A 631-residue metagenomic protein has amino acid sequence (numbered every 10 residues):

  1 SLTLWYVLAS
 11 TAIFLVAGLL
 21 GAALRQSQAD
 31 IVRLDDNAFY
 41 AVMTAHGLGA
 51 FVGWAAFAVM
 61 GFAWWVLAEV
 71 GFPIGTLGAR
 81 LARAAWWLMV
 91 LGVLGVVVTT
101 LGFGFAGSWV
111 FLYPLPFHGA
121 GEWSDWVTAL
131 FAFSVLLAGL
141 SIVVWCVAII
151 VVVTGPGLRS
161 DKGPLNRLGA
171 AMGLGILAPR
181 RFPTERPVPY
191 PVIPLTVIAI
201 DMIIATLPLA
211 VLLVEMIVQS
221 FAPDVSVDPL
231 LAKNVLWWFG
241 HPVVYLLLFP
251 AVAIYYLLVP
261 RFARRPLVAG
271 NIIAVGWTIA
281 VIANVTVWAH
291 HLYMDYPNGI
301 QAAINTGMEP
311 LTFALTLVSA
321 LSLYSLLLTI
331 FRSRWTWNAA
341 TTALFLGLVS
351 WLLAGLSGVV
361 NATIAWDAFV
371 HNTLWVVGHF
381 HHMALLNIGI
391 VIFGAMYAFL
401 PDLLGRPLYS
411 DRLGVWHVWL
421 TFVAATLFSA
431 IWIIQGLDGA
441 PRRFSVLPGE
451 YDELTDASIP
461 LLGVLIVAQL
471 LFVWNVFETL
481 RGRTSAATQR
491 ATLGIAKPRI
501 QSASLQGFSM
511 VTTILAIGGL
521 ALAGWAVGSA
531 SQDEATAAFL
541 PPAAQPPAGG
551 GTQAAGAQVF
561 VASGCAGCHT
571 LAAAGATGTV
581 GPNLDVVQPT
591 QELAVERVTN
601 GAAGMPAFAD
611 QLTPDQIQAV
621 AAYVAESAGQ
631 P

Functional and structural regions predicted by a protein language model:
S1, L177-P189, K497-I500: Cytosolic juxtamembrane amphipathic/interface segments immediately preceding and feeding into a transmembrane helix
L2-A29, N37-P114, D125-G155, R167-I176 (+10 more regions): Hydrophobic cores of alpha-helical transmembrane segments in multi-pass integral membrane proteins
D295-I300, A368-H371, R442-S445: Membrane-interface helix termini and inter-helical loops of multi-pass transporters
N298-L311, H371-V377: Non-cytosolic membrane-interface motifs at loop->transmembrane helix junctions
A523-G549, A572-A574: C-terminal region of N-terminal signal peptides and the immediate post-cleavage residues of exported proteins
G524, Q611-P631: C-terminal capping alpha-helices of c-type cytochrome domains
A538-V561, P631: Electrostatic cytochrome c docking/interface patches
Q553-V561, G567-A602, P606-Q611: Gly/Gly-Pro-rich "capping" loops immediately C-terminal to redox-active cysteine motifs in periplasmic/lumenal
